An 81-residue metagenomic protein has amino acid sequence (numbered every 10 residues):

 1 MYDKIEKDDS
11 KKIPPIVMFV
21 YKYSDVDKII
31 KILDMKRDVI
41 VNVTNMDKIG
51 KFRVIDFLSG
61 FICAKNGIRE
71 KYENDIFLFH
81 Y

Functional and structural regions predicted by a protein language model:
M1-V17: N-terminal leader/presequence segments that are low-structure and precede the mature protein or first folded domain
E6-D9, K28-I32, I68: Short, flexible, solvent-exposed loop/turn segments with mixed acidic/basic and small polar residues
K12-I29, M35: Extracytoplasmic/periplasm-facing segments of secreted or lipoprotein envelope proteins
V20, V43, H80-Y81: Flexible glycine-/small-residue-rich
K22-I29, D47-F57: Helical mechanochemical/support elements of P-loop NTPase systems and associated helical scaffolds
L33-N45: Short glycine-rich, basic-tinged beta-strand/loop micro-motifs
N45-G50, D75-F77: Small/polar glycine-rich anion-binding or flexible loop at a beta-alpha turn
V54-N66, E70-Y81: Short basic, glycine-rich beta-strand/loop surfaces that mediate nucleic-acid
